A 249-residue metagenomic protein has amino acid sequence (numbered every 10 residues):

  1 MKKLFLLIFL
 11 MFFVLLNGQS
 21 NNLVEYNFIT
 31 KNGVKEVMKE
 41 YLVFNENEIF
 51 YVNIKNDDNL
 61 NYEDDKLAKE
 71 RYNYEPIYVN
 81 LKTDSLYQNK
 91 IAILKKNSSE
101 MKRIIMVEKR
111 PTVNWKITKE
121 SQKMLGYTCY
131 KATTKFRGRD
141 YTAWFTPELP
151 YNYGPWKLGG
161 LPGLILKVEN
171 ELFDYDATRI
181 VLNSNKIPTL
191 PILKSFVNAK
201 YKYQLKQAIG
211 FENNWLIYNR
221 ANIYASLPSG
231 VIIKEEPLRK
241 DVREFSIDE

Functional and structural regions predicted by a protein language model:
M1-V24: Bacterial Sec-dependent N-terminal signal peptides
S20-E249: Extended soluble regions of mature proteins
